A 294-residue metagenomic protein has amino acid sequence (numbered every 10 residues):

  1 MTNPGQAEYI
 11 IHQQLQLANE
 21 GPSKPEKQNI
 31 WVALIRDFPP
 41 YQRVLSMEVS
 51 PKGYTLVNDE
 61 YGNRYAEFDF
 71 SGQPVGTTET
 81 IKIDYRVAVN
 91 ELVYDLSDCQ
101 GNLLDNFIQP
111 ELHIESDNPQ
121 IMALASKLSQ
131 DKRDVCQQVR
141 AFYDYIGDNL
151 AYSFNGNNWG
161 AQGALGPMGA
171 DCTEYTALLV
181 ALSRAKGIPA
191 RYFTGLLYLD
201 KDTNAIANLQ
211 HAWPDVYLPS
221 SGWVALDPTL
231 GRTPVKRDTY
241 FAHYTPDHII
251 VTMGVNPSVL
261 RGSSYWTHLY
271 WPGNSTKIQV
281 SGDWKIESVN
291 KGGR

Functional and structural regions predicted by a protein language model:
M1-L92: Intrinsically disordered, low-complexity N-terminal segments that are enriched in acidic
E20-S23, Q73-T78, R133, R184-G187 (+1 more regions): A short, structured loop/turn motif at beta-sheet edges
I30, F142, P214: Terminal peptide-recognition signature
L34-R36, Y85-V87, Q100, T194-L196 (+1 more regions): A mature extracytoplasmic/lumenal domain signature
E60, E79-G169: Acidic low-complexity segments
Y143, G147-N149, W159-T194, N204: Structured core of small recognition/catalytic domains
A177-Y265: Hydrophobic/aromatic-rich core segments of domains that either
Y244-R294: Low-complexity, Gly/Ser/Thr/Pro-rich intrinsically disordered linker/tail segments
